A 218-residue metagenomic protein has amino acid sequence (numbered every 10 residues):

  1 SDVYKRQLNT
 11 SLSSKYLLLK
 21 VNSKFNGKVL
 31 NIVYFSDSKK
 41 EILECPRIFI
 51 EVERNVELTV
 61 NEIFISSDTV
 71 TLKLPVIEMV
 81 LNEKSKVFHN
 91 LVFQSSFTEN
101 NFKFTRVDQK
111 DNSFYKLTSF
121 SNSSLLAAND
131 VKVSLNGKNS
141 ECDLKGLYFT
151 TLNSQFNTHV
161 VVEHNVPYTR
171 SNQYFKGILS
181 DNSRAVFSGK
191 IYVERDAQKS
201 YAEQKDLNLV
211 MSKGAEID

Functional and structural regions predicted by a protein language model:
D2-D218: Conserved beta-strand/loop scaffold segments within soluble protein domains that form the structured core and edges
